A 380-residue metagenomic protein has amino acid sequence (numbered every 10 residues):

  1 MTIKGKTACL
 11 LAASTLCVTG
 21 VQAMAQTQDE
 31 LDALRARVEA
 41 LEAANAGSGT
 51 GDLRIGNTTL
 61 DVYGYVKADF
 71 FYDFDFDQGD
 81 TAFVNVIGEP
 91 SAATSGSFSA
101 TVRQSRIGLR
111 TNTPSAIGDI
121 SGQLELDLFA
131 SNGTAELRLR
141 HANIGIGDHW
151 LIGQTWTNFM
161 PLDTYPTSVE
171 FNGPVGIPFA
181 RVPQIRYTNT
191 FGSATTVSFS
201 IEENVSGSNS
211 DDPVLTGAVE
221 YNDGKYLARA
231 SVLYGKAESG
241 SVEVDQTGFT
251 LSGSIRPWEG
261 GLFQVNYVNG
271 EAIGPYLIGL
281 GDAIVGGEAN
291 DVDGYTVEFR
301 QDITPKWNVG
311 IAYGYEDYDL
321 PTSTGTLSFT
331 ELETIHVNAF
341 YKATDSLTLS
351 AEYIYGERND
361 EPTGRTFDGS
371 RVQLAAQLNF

Functional and structural regions predicted by a protein language model:
M1-G5: N-terminal secretory signal peptides that target proteins for export/translocation
T7-C9, T15, G20-F76: N-terminal periplasmic/intermembrane-space "pro-region" immediately following the signal or transit peptide
G51-T216, E220-L227, S254-P257, N269: Outer membrane beta-barrel
F71-D73, P114, D127-G133, T157-P161 (+7 more regions): Sequence/structural signature of outer-membrane beta-barrel proteins
V102, L137, A180, D211-V214 (+6 more regions): Membrane-spanning beta-strands of outer-membrane beta-barrel proteins
G217, Y221-E333: Detector for outer-membrane/organellar transmembrane beta-barrel domains, recognizing the amphipathic beta-strand
V309-A312, N338-F340, D345-I354: Conserved active-site loop/cleft motifs that coordinate metal ions or position small ligands
Y341-A343, Y353, F367-F380: Outer-membrane beta-barrel "beta-signal"
